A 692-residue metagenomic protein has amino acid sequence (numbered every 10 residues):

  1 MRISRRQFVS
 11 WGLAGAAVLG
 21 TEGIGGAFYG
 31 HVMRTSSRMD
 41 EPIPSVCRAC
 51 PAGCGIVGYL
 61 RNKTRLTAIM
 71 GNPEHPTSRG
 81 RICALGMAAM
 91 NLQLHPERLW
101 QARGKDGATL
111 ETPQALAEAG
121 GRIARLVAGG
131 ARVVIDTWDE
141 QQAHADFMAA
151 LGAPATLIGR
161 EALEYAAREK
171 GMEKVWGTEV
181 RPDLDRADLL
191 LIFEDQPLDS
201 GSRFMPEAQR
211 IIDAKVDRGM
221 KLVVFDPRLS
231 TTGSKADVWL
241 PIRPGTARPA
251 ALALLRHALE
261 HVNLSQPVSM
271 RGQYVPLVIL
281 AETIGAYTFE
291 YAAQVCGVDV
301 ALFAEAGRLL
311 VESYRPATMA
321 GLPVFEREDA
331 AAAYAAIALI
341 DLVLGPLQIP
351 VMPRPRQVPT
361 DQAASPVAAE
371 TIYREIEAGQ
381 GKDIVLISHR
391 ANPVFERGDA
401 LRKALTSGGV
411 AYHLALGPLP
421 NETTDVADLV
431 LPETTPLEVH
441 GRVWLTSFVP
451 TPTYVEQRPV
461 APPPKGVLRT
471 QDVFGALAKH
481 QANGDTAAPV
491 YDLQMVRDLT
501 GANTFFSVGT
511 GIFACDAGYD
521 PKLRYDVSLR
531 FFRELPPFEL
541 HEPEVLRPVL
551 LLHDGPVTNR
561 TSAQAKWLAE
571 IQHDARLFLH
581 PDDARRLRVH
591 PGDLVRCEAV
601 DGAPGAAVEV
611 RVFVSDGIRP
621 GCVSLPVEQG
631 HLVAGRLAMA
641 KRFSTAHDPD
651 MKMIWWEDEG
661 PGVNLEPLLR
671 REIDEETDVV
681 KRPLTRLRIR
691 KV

Functional and structural regions predicted by a protein language model:
M1-H261, D299, V430, R585 (+1 more regions): N-terminal export/assembly segments and adjacent metallocofactor-ligating motifs of anaerobic energy-metabolism
K63-R65, N72-P76, A88-A89, E140 (+15 more regions): Short, glycine-/Ser/Thr-/acidic-enriched flexible segments
A117-V134, V180-L189, T283, A304-A317 (+1 more regions): Glycine-rich phosphate/diphosphate-binding loops that line cofactor/substrate pockets in enzymes
A131-T137, R160, Q266-Q273, V295 (+5 more regions): Short coil/turn segments at secondary-structure boundaries
A145-F225, T232, R248-A253, Q294 (+4 more regions): Extended redox/cofactor-interaction regions of prokaryotic respiratory oxidoreductases
E194, K235-A236, Y287-F289, M319-L322 (+1 more regions): Flexible glycine/proline-enriched surface loops and loop-helix/loop-strand junctions
S265-Y287, D485-R497: Internal, active-site/partner-interface "lid" segment
R458-D516, W567-L577, D582-V692: Long, contiguous, secondary-structure-rich segments that constitute the structural scaffold of globular domains
